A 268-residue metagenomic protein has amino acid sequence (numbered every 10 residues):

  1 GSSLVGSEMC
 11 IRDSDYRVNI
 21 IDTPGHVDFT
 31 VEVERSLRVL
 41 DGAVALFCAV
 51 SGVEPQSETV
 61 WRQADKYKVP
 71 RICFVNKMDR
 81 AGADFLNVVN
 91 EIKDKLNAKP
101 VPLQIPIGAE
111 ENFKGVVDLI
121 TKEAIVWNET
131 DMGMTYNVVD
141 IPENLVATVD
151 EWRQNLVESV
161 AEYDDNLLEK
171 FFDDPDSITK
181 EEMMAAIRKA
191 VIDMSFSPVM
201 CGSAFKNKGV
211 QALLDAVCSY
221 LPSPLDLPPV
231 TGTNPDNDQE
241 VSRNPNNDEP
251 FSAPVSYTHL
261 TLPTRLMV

Functional and structural regions predicted by a protein language model:
G1-G6, I11, H259-V268: Single conserved hydrophobic/aromatic residue that forms the stacking wall/gate of nucleotide- or nucleobase-binding
R12-D13, R35-V39, Q63-Y67: Conserved catalytic network of the ASCE P-loop NTPase/AAA+ motor domain
R17, G42, P70: Residue-level detector of anion-binding/catalytic polar loops
R17-H26: Switch II (G3) loop of P-loop NTPases
I20, L46, F74: Generic enzyme active-site microenvironment
G25, D79, T264: Short, glycine/acidic-enriched loop or turn micro-motifs at the edges of active sites
E32-A49: Inter-motif core of Ras-like GTPase G domains
A49-Y257: P-loop NTPase catalytic nucleotide-binding module
